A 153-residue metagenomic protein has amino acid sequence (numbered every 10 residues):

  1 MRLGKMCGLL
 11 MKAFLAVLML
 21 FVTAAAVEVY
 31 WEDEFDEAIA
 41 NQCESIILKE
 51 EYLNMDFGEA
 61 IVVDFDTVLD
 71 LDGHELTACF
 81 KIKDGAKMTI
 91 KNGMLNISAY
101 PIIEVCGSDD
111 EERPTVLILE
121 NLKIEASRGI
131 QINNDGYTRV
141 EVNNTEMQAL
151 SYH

Functional and structural regions predicted by a protein language model:
M1-V27: Gram-positive cell-envelope targeting signals
A24-V29, D72, L76-T77: Short domain-boundary/entry signatures in modular proteins, especially in secreted/extracellular architectures
A26-K49, N54: Acidic Gly/Asp/Thr-rich repetitive segments characteristic of extracellular carbohydrate-active and adhesion proteins
N54-V68, E75-I118, A126-G136: Extracellular beta-strand-rich solenoid/capping regions of secreted or surface-exposed proteins that bind or remodel
L150-H153: Acidic/polar low-complexity surface segments
